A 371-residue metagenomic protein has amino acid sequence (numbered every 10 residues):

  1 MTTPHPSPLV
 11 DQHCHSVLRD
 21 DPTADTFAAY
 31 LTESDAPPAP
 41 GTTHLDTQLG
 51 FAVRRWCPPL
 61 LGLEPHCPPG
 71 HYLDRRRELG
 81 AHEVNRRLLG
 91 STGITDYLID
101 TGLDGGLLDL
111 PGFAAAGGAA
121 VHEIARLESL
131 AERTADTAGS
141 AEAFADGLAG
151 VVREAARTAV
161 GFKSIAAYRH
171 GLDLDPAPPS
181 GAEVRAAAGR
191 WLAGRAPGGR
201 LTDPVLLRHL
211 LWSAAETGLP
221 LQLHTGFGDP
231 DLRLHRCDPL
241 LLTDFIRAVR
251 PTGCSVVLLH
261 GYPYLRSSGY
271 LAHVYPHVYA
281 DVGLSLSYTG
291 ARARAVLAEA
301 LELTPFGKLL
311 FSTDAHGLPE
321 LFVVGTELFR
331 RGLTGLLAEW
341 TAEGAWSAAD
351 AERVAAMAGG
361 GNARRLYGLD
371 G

Functional and structural regions predicted by a protein language model:
M1-Q12, A24-L63, Y72-R75, F306-K308 (+1 more regions): Mid-to-C-terminal alpha-helical segments outside catalytic/metal-binding sites
P8-D21, L221-G228: Histidine-centered catalytic micro-motifs
H13, Y97, F162, A214 (+4 more regions): Conserved, mostly hydrophobic/aromatic
H15, G102, R126-E132, I165-R169 (+4 more regions): Active-site beta-loop-alpha junctions enriched in small/polar residues
D25-G117, E123, A145-R157: Alpha-helical scaffold segments that flank or form the walls of functional sites
A125-D146: A gly/proline- and charged-residue-enriched helix-loop-helix capping module
A143-K163, G171-V278, R292-L310, L328: Histidine/acidic residue-rich metal-binding segments in metalloenzymes
T252-S255, H260-G371: H/E-rich (His + Asp/Glu) clusters that bind or coordinate divalent metals
